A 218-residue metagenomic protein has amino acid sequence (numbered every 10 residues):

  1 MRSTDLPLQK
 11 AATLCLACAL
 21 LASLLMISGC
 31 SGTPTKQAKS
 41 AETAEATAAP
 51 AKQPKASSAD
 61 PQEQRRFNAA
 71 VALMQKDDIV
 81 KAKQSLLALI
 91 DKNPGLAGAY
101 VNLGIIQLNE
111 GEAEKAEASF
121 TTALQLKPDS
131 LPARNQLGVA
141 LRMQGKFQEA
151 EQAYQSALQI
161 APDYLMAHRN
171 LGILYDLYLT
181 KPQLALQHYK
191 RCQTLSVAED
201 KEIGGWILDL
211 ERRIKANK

Functional and structural regions predicted by a protein language model:
A59-L96, N109: Alpha-helical segment of the N-proximal tetratricopeptide repeat
Q62, L96, S130, Y164 (+1 more regions): Residue-level recognition of tetratricopeptide repeat
M74, V101, L108, V139-R142 (+1 more regions): Position-specific recognition of the canonical hydrophobic site in helix A of tetratricopeptide repeat
K76-S85, N109-T122, M143-S156, T180-R191 (+1 more regions): Structural signature of tandem alpha-helical TPR/SEL1-like repeats, specifically the intra-repeat loop/turn
K92, L126, I160, T194-S196: Structural marker of alpha-solenoid helical repeat scaffolds
A99, A133, A167, E202-I203: TPR alpha-solenoid repeat register
N102, Q136, N170, G205-W206: Canonical tetratricopeptide repeat
